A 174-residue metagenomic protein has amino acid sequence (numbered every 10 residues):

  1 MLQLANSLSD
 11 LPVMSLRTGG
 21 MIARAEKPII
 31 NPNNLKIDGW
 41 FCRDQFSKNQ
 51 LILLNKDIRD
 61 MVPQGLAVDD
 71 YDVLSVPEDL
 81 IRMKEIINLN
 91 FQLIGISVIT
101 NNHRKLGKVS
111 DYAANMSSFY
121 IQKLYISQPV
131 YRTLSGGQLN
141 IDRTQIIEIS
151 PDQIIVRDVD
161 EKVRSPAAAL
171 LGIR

Functional and structural regions predicted by a protein language model:
M1-R174: Peripheral interaction segments used for macromolecular assembly
